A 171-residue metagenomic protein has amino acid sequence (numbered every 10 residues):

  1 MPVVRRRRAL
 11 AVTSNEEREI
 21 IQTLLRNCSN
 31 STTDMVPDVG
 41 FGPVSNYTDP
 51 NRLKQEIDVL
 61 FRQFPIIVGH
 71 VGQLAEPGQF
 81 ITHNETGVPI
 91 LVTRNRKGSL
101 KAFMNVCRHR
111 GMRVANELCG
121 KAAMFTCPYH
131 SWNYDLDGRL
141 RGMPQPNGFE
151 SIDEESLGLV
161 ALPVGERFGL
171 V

Functional and structural regions predicted by a protein language model:
P2-M35, G40-N46, N51-K54, L100: Peripheral, non-cofactor segments flanking catalytic/redox cores
R6-E16, V36-D38, F61, R139-Q145 (+1 more regions): Short, mixed-charge, low-aromatic patches
S29-T33, P37, S45, L60 (+4 more regions): Residue-level signal for well-ordered alpha-helical segments
M35, G40-L91: Non-catalytic accessory segments flanking enzyme active sites
Q73-V171: Rieske [2Fe-2S] iron-sulfur-binding domain
